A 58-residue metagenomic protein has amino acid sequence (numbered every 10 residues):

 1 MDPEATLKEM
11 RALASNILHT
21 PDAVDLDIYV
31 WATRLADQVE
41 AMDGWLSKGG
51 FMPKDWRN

Functional and structural regions predicted by a protein language model:
M1-Y29, K54: N-terminal acidic leader/helix
V24-N58: Short, charge-rich amphipathic interface segments used for partner binding and complex assembly
